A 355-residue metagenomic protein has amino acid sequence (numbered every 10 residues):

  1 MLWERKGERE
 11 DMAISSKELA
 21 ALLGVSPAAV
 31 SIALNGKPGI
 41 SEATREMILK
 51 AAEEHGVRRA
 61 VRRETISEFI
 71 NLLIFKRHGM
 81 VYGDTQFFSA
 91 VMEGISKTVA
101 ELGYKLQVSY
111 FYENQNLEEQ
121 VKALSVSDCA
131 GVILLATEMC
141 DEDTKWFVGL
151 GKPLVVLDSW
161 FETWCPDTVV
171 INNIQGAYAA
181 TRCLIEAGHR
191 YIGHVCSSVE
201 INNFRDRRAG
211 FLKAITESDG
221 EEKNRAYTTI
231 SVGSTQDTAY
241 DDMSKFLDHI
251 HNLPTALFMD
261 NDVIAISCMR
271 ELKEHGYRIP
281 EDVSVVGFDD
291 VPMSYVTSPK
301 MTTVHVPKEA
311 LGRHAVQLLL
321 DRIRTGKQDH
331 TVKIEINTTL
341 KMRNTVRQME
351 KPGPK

Functional and structural regions predicted by a protein language model:
M1-I66, G353: N-terminal helix-turn-helix DNA-binding module of bacterial transcription factors
L2-G7, D11, E68-R182, F246-N252 (+1 more regions): Alpha-helical recognition/docking segments in bacterial nutrient-uptake and carbohydrate-utilization systems
A21, S125, I185-G188: Non-catalytic positions within long, well-ordered alpha-helices that form the structural scaffold/packing of enzyme
R77-A90, V108-Q115, V169-A179, V195-S244 (+4 more regions): Hinge/beta->alpha junction and helix N-cap segments in small-molecule ligand-binding domains
E101-L102, T216-N224, H249-N252, E274-I279: Short helix-capping segments at alpha-helix termini
C129-L135, G193-C196, T229, I250-N261 (+1 more regions): Periplasmic-binding protein-like
S244-K355: Flexible loop/turn connectors
